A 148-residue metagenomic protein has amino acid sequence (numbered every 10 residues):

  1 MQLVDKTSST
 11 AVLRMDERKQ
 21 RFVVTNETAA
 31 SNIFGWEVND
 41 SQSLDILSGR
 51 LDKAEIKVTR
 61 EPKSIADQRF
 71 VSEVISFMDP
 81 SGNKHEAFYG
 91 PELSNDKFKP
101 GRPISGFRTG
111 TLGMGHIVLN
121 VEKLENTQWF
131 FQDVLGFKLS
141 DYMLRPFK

Functional and structural regions predicted by a protein language model:
M1-Q20, L119-K148: Core segments of cupin and vicinal oxygen chelate
Q2, R18-K19, R50-K53, K57: Short helix-loop boundary/capping segments at the starts of domains
D5-N39, P62-S64: Conserved donor-binding loop and adjoining core beta-sheet/short helix segment in diverse acyl/aminoacyl transferases
L13, F22-V23, S31-I33, F77 (+4 more regions): Short, structured motif recognition centered on aromatic/hydrophobic residues
N26-D52, E73-D79, L112-E122: Vicinal oxygen chelate
S31-W36, E92-E125, K138: N-terminal beta-strand motif that seeds the catalytic metal site of vicinal oxygen chelate
D52-G113: Vicinal oxygen chelate
